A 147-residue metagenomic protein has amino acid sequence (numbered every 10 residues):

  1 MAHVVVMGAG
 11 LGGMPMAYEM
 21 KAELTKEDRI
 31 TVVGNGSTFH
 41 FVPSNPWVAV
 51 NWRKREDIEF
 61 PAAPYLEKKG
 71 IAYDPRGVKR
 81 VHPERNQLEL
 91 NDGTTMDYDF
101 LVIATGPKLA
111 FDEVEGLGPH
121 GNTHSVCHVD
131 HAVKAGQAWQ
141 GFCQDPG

Functional and structural regions predicted by a protein language model:
M1-I30, L109-E113, P119-H120, S125-G147: Rossmann-like dinucleotide/flavin-binding elements
A2-A72, L117: Beta1-alpha1 glycine-rich phosphate/pyrophosphate-binding loop at the start of Rossmann-like nucleotide-binding domains
G13, R80, M96, K108-L109: Glycine-rich nucleotide phosphate-binding loop and flanking beta-alpha elements of Rossmann-like dinucleotide-binding
D74-N86: A conserved short coil-to-beta-strand element within the FAD-binding core of flavoproteins
N91, A104-T105, E113: Short, well-ordered coil/turn residues at beta-beta hairpins and beta-strand->alpha-helix junctions within
N91-F100: Core beta-strand elements of the Rossmann-like FAD/NAD(P) dinucleotide-binding domain in flavoenzyme oxidoreductases
